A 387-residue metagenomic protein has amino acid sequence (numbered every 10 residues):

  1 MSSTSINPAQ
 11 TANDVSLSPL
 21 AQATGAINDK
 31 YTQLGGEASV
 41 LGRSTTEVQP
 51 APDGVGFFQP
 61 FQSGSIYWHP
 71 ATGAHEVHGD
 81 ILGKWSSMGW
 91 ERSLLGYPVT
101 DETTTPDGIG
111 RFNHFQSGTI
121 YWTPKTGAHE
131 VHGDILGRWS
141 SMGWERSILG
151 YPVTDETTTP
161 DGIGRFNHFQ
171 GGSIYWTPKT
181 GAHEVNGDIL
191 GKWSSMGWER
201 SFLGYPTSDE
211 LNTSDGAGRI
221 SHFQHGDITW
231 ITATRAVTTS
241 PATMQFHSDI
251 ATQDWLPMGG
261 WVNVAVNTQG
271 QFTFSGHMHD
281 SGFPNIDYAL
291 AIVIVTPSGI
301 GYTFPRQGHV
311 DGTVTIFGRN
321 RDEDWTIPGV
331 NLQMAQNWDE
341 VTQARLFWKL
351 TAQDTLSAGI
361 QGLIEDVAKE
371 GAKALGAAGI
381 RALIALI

Functional and structural regions predicted by a protein language model:
S2-S240: Extended, compositionally biased repeat/scaffold regions that form elongated interaction surfaces
S240-T268: Transition segment at domain starts
T268-F274: Structural beta-strand segments of beta-rich domains
S275-S281: Short edge beta-strand/loop segments characteristic of extracellular beta-sandwich folds
S281-D287, N337: A short beta-turn/strand-edge loop motif at beta-sheet boundaries
D287-F304, A344-L350: Extended low-complexity, serine/threonine- and proline-enriched intrinsically disordered segments
P305-D366: Short, solvent-exposed, Trp/other aromatic-anchored flexible loops in extracytoplasmic proteins
T351-I387: Hydrophobic, gly/ala-rich membrane-insertion helices/peptides used by toxins and envelope proteins
